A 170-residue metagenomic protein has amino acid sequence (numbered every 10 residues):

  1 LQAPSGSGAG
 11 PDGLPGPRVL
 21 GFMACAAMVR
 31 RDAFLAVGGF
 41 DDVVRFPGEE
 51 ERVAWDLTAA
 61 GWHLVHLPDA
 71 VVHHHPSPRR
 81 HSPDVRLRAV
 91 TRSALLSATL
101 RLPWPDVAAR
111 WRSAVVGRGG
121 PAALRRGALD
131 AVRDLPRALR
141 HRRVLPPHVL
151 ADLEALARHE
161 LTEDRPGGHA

Functional and structural regions predicted by a protein language model:
L1-A3, S93, G119: A structural preference for long, well-packed, hydrophobic secondary-structure segments
L1-G39, V43-F46, E51: Acidic/His-rich active-site region of diverse nucleotide-sugar glycosyltransferases
M28, F46-G48, A54, H63-P76: Conserved active-site beta-strand element of glycosyltransferases/polysaccharide synthases
R31-A33, G61, L102-P103: Short loop segments at secondary-structure junctions
L57-T58: Hydrophobic residues within well-ordered alpha-helices
H73-S93: Nucleotide-sugar-dependent glycosyltransferase catalytic core
R88-A89, P103-A170: Non-catalytic, C-terminal membrane-associated alpha-helical segments of glycosyltransferases
T91-L96, R101: Catalytic-core region of carbohydrate-active enzymes that cleave or remodel glycosidic bonds
